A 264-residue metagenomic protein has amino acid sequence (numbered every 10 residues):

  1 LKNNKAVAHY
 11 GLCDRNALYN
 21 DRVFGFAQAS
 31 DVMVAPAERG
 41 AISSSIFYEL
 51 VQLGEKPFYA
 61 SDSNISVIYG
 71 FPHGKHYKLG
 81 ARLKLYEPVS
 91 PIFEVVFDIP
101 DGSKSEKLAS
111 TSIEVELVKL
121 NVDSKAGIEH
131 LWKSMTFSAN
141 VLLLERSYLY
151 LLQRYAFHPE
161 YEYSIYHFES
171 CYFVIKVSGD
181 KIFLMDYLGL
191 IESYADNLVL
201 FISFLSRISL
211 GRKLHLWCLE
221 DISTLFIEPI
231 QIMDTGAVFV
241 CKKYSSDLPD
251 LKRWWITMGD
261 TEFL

Functional and structural regions predicted by a protein language model:
L1-G11, N16-Y19, F24, Y77-L188: Amide-forming acyltransferase catalytic core, primarily the GNAT-like/NAT-type and related acyltransferase folds
N4, H9, F26, I65-Y69 (+1 more regions): Beta-sheet entry/capping signal
G11-A17, V32-V34, P72-K75, L219: An acidic- and aromatic-residue-enriched active-site/binding cleft used to recognize and process polar
R22-V23, A60-N64: Short helix-terminating capping/connector loops at secondary-structure junctions
G25-S30, T235: Residues that flank catalytic or metal-binding motifs in active/ligand-binding sites
A29-F58, S193-R207: Conserved acetyl-CoA-binding loop-helix of GNAT-fold acetyltransferases
S63-E114, Y172-D196, S203-L264: Active-site/acyl-donor-binding loops of N-acyltransferases
